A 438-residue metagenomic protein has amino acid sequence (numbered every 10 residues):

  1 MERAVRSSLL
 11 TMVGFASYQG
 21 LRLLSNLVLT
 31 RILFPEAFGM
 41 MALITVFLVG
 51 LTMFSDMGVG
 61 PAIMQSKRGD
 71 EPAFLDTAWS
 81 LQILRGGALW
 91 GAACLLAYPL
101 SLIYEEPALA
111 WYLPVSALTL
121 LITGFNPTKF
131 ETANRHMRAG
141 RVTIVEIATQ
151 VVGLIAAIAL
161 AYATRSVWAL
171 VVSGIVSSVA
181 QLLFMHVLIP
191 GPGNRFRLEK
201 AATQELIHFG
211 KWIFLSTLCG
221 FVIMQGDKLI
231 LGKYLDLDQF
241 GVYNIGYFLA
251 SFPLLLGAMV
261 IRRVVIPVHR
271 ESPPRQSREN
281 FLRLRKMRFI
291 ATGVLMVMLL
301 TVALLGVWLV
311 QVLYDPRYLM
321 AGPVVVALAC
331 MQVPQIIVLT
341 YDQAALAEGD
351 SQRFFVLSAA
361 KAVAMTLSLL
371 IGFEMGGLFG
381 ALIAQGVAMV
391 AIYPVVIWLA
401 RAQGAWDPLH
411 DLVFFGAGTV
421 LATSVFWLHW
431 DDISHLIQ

Functional and structural regions predicted by a protein language model:
M1-L23, P72-S80, L109, G140-I144 (+5 more regions): N-terminal membrane topogenesis motif
A4, G140, V167-W168, L183-M224 (+2 more regions): Interhelical loop/hinge segments that connect adjacent transmembrane helices in multipass membrane
V5, Q65-E71, I122-V145, W168 (+2 more regions): Membrane-interface junctions at transmembrane-helix termini in multi-pass inner-membrane proteins
S7-R22, T149, G153, L170-Q181 (+4 more regions): Transmembrane helical elements of multi-pass membrane transporters/channels
S25-V28, E36-S55, T119, V179 (+6 more regions): Alpha-helical transmembrane segments of polytopic membrane transporters and translocases
F38, A97-S116, R278, L282 (+3 more regions): Interfacial segments at transmembrane-helix termini and the short loops linking adjacent helices
F54-E71, N134-R135, G246, A250-R288 (+1 more regions): Helix-loop junctions and terminal segments of transmembrane helices in multi-pass membrane transport/translocation
A110-A117, I144-G191, H208-F209, Y247 (+3 more regions): Hydrophobic alpha-helical transmembrane segments
